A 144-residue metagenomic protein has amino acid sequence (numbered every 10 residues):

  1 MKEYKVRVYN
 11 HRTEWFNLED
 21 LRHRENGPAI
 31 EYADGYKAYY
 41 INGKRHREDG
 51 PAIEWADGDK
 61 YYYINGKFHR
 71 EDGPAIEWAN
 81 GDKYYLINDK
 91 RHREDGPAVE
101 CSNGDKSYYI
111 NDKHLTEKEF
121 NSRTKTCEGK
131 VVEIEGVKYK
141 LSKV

Functional and structural regions predicted by a protein language model:
M1-K138, S142-V144: Glycine/tyrosine- and acidic-biased, solvent-exposed loop/turn segments at the edges of beta-strands
